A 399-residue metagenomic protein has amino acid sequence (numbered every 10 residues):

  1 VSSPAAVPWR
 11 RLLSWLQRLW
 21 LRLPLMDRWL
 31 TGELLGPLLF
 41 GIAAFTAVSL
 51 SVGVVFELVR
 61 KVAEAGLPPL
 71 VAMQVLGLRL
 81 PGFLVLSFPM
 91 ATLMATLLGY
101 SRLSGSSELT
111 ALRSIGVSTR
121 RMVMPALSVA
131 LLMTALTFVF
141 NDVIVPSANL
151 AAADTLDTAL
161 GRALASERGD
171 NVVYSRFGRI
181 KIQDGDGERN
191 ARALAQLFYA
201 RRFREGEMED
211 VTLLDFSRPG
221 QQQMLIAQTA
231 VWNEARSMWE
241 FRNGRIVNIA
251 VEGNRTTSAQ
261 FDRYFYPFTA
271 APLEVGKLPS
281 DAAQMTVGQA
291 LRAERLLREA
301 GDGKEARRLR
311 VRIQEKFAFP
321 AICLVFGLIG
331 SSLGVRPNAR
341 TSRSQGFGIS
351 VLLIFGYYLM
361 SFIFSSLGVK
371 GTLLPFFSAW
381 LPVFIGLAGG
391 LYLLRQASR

Functional and structural regions predicted by a protein language model:
S3-R28, V62-L70, E299-G303: Short, membrane-interfacial amphipathic segments enriched in basic
W29, E33-P37, R121-T134: Start (N-cap) of specific transmembrane helices in multi-pass transporter permeases
L80-G99: Long, hydrophobic alpha-helical segments
T96-T110, I115: Transmembrane helix boundary and interhelical loop/hinge segments in multi-pass membrane proteins
R113-S118, G371: Short helix-to-coil transition segments within interhelical loops that connect adjacent transmembrane helices
A130-N254: Non-transmembrane, extracytosolic/lumenal segments of membrane-associated proteins
V275-G301: Extended, hydrophilic extramembrane loops/domains of integral membrane proteins
K304-A397: Transmembrane alpha-helical segments that form the functional core of multipass membrane systems
